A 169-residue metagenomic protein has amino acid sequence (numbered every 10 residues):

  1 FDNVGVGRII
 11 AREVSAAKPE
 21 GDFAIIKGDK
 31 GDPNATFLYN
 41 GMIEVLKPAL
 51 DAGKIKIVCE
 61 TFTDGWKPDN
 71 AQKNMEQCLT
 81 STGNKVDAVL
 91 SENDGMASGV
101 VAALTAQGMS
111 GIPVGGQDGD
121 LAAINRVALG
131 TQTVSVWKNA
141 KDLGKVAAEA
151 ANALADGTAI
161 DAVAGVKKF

Functional and structural regions predicted by a protein language model:
F1-F169: A residue-level marker of the well-folded mature domains of exported/periplasmic proteins
